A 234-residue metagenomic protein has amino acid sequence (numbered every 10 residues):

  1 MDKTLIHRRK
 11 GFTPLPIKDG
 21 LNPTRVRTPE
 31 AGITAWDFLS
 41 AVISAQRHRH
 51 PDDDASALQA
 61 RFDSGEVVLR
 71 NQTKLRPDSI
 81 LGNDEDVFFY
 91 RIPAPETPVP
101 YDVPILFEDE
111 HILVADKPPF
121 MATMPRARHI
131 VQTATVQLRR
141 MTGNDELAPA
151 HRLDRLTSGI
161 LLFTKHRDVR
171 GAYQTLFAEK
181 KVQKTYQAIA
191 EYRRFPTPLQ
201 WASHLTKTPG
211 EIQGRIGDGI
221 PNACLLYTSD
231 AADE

Functional and structural regions predicted by a protein language model:
M1-S229: RNA pseudouridine synthases
D230-E234: A short, hydrophobic C-terminal helix/tail in secreted or cell-surface proteins
